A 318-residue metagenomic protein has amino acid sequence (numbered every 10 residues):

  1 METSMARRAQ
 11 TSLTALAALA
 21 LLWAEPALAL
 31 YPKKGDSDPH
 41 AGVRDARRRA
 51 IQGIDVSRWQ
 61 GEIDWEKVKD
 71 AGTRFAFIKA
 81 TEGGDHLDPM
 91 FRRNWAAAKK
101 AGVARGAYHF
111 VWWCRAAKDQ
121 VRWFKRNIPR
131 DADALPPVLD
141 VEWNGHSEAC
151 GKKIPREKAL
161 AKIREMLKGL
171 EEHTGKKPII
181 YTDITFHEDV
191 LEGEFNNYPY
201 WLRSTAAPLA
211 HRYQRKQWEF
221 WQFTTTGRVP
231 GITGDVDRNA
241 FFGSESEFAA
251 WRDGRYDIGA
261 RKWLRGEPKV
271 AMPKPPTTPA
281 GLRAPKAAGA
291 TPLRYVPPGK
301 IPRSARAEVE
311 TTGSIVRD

Functional and structural regions predicted by a protein language model:
E2-L13: Bacterial N-terminal signal peptides that target proteins for export
A17-L22: Hydrophobic core
A24-P26: N-terminal signal peptide c-region/cleavage motif recognized by signal peptidases
Y31-G53, F195-V309, V316: Functionally critical loop-and-helix segments that line ligand-binding/catalytic clefts of soluble enzyme domains
H40-I63, I78-R164, E171-H173: Substrate-binding cleft of extracellular glycoside hydrolase catalytic domains
R74, A104, K177: Residue-level detector of anion-binding/catalytic polar loops
P136-Q214: Catalytic domains of cell-wall/extracellular-matrix polysaccharide-remodeling enzymes, centered on de-N-acetylation
